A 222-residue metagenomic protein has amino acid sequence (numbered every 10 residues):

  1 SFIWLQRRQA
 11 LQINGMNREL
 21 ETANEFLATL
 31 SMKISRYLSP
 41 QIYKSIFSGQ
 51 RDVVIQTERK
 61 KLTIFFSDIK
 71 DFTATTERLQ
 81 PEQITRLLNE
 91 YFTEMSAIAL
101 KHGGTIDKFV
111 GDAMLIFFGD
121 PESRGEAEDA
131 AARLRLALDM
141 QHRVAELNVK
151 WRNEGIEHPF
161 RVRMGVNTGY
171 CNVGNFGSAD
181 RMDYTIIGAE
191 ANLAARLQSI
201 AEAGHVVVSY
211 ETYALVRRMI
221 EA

Functional and structural regions predicted by a protein language model:
I3-R59, I220-E221: Regulatory cytosolic signal-relay segments
A28-L30, D52-R135: Catalytic NTP-binding/metal-coordinating core of nucleotidyl cyclase/transferase enzymes
I42, I84, Y91, V110 (+6 more regions): Helical mechanochemical/support elements of P-loop NTPase systems and associated helical scaffolds
N89-G104, D120-M164, A189-A191, A195-Q198: Alpha-helical scaffold within the catalytic cores of cyclic-nucleotide enzymes
V110-G111, R152-R163, H205-T212: Acidic/histidine metal-binding catalytic segments
F117-E128, M164-M182, A203-H205: Catalytic strand-loop-helix junctions within cyclic-nucleotide turnover domains
E154-I156, F176-G188: Short, surface-exposed loop/helix-turn segments at secondary-structure junctions that function as lids/hinges flanking
C171, I200-A222: Cytosolic regulatory/linker segments at or just downstream of nucleotide-handling modules in signal-transduction
